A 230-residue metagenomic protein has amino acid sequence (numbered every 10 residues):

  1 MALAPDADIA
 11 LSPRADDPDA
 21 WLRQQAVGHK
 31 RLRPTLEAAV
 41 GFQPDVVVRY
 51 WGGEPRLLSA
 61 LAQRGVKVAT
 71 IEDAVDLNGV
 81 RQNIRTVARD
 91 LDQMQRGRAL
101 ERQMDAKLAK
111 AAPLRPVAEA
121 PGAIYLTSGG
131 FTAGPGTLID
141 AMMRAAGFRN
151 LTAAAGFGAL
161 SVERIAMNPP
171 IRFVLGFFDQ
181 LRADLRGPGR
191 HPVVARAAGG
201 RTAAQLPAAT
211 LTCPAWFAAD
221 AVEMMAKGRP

Functional and structural regions predicted by a protein language model:
M1, Q95-F148: Basic- and aromatic-lined ligand-binding clefts that recognize polyanionic substrates
M1-F42, V46-G52: A short, structured surface patch at a secondary-structure boundary
P5-A7, Q63-V66, A146, A197-R201: Short, structured coil segments at secondary-structure junctions
P13, L138-A159, T202-Q205: His/Asp/Glu-enriched short active-site or ligand-binding loop at hydrolase and phosphoryl-transfer sites
P13, W51, D73, S128 (+2 more regions): Short secondary-structure boundary segments
G28-R31, T35-R49, V66, S161-F178: Proline-aspartate-enriched helix->loop->beta-strand connector
R56, E72-V87, A120-A141, A183-D184: Extracytoplasmic ligand-binding site segments that recognize negatively charged/polar headgroups
N78-L91, R98, F177-P230: Structured C-terminal subdomain patch of bacterial secreted/periplasmic proteins
